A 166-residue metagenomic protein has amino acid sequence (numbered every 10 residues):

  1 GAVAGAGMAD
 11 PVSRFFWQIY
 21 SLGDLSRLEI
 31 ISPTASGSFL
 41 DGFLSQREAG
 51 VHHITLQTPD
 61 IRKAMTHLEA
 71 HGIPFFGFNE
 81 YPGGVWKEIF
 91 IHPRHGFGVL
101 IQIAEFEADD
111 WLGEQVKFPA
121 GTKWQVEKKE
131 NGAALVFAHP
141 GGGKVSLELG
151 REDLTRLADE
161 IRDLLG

Functional and structural regions predicted by a protein language model:
G1-R27, K63-W86, I91, A120-T122 (+1 more regions): Core segments of cupin and vicinal oxygen chelate
V12-R14, P33-G37: A conserved beta-strand-loop-helix scaffold within acyl/acetyltransferase catalytic domains
Q18-G23, L40-M65, I89-I91, S146-L147: Vicinal oxygen chelate
Y20, L25-I31, G50-T58, L68 (+3 more regions): Short, structured motif recognition centered on aromatic/hydrophobic residues
L22-D24, P93-H95, F137-G141: Short acidic, glycine-rich loop/turn motifs
G37-S38, D110: Serine-centered coil/turn micro-motif
T66, F106-G166: Positively charged, low-complexity terminal tracts and the immediately adjacent first secondary-structure elements
I91, F97-L112: Short, structured interface segments
